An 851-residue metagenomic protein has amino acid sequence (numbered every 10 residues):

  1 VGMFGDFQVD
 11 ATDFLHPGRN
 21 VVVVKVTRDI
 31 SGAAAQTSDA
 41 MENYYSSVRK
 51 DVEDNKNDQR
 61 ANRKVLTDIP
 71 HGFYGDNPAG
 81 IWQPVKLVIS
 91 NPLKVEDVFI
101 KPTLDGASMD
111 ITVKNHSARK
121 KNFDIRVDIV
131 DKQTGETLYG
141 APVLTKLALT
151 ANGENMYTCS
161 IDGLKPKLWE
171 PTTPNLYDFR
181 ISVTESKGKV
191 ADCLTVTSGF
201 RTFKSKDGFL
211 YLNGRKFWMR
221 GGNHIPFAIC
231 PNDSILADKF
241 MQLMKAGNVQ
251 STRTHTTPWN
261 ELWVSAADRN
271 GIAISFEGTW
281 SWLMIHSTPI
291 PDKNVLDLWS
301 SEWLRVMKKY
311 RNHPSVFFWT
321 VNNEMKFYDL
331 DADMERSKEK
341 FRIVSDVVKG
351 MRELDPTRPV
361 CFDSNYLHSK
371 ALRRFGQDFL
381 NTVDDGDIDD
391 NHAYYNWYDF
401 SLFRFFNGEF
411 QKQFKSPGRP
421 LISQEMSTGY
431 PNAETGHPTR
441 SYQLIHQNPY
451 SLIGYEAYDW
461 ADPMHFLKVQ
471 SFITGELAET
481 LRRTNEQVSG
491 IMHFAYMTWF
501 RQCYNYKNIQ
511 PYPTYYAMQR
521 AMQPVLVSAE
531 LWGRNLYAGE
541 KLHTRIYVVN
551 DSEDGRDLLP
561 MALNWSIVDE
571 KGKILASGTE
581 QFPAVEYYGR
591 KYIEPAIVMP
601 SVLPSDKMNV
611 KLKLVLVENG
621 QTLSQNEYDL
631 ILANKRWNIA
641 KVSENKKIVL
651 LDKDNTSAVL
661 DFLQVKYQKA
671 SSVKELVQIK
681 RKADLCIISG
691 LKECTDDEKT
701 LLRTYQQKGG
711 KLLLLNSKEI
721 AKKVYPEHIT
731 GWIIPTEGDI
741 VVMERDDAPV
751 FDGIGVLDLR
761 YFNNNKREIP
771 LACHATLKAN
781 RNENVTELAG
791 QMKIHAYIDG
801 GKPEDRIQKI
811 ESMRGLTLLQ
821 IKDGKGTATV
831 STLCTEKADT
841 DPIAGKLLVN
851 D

Functional and structural regions predicted by a protein language model:
V1-K94, S117, E136, P258-E261 (+1 more regions): Accessory beta-strand-rich segments of carbohydrate-active enzymes
F14-R19, T112-K206, P604-R636: Extended acidic/polar, glycine-enriched regions that form or flank non-catalytic beta-rich accessory modules
A107-L147, K541-P583, K591-A596, K607-V617: Beta-strand-rich binding/interaction modules
R180-K245, S265, L630, I639: N-terminal carbohydrate-binding accessory modules
D238-K239, S251-I509: Substrate-binding/catalytic cleft of secreted carbohydrate-active enzymes, primarily glycoside hydrolases
R501, N505-T514, A538, L563 (+6 more regions): Extracellular ligand-binding/catalytic regions of CAZymes and related secreted enzymes and adhesion modules
K607-N609, Q621-S689, N716-E719, E727-V741 (+2 more regions): Aromatic-Pro/Gly-enriched surface loop or interdomain linker that acts as a lid/target-recognition segment
K692-C773: A glycine-rich, often tryptophan-bearing local segment used as a flexible ligand/cofactor-contacting loop or short
